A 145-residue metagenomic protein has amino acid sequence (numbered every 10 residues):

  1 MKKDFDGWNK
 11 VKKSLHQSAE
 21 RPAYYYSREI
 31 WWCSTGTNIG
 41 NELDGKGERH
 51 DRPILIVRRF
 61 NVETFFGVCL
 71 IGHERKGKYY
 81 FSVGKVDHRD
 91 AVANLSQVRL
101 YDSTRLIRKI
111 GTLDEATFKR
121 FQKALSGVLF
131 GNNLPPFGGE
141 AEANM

Functional and structural regions predicted by a protein language model:
M1-K10, L15, A23, E48 (+1 more regions): C-terminal terminal-subdomain/extension
G36-N41: Short, charged beta-turn/beta-strand-edge "cap" motif at the junction between a beta-strand and an adjacent loop
L43-D87: Compact nucleic-acid interaction/catalytic patches
